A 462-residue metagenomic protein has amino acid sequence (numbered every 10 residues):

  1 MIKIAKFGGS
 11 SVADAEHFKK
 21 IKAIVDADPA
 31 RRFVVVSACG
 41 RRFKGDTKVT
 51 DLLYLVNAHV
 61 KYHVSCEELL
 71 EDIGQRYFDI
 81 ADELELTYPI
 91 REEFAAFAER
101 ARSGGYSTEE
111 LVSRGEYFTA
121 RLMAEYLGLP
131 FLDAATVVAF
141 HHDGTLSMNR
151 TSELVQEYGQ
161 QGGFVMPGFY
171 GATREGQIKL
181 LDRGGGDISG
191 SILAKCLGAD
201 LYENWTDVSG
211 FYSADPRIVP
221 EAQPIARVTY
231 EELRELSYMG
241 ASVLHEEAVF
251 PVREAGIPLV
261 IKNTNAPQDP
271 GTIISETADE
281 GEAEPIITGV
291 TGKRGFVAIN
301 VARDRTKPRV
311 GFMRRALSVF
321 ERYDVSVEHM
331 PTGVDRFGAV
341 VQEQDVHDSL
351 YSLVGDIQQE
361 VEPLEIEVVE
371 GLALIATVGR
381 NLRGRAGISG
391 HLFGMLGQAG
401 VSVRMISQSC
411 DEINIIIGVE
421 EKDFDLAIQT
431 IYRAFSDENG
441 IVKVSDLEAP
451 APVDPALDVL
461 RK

Functional and structural regions predicted by a protein language model:
M1-L244, V249, Q342, G418-E420 (+2 more regions): Nucleotide/pyrophosphate-binding catalytic subdomain
I2-K3, R31-V34, L129-P130, G162-V165 (+13 more regions): Structural motif
C39-G40, V208-G210, L259, N263-Q268 (+3 more regions): Glycine-rich beta-alpha junction loops
D215, N263-N265, S409, E420: Acidic/polar residues at beta-strand termini and the immediately following turn/coil
P270-K462: A conserved regulatory-domain signal marking ACT and ACT-like small-molecule sensing domains and adjacent regulatory
